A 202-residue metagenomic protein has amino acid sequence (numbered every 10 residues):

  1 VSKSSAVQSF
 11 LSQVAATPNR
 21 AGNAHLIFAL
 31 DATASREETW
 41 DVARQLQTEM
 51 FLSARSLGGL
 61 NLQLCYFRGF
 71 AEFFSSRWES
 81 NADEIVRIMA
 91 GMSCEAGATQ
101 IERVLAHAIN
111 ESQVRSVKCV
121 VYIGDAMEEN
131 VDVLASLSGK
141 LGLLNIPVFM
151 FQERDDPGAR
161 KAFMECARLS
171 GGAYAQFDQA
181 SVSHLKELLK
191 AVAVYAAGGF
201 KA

Functional and structural regions predicted by a protein language model:
V1-A21: Von Willebrand factor
A21-S76, V104, C119-I123: Von Willebrand factor
I27-F28, V121-Y122, P147-F151, A175-Q176: Structural recognition of the beta-strand scaffold that forms the well-ordered cores of secreted hydrolase catalytic
M50-S53, S136-N145: Catalytic-core regions built around general acid/base machinery
C65-R68, I123-D125, F151-R154, F177-Q179: Active-site-proximal beta-strand/loop segments in catalytic clefts of secreted hydrolases
E72, N81-C119, M127-D132, R154-M164: Von Willebrand factor
L144, A162, L169-S170: Short, structured coil segments at secondary-structure junctions
S170, Y174-A202: C-terminal "exit" segments of structured domains
